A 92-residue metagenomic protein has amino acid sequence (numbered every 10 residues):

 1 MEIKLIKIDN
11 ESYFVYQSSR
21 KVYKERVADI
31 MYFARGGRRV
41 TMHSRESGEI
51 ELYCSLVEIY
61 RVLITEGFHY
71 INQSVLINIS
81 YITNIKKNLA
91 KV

Functional and structural regions predicted by a protein language model:
E2-V92: Conserved binding/recognition cores within well-folded domains
